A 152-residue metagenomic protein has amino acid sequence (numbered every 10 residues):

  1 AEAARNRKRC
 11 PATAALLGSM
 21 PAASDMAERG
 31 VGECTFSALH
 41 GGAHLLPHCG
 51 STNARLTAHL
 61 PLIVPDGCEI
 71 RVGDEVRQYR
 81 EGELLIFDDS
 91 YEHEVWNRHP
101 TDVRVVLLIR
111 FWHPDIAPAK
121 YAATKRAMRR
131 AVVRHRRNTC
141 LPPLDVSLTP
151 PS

Functional and structural regions predicted by a protein language model:
A1-R55, P65-C68, V103-V105, I116-S152: Fe(II)/2-oxoglutarate oxygenase catalytic core
A58: Structured ligand/cofactor/substrate-binding pocket environments in proteins
L62-E81: A short beta-strand-loop-beta hairpin characteristic of the jelly-roll/cupin
L62-V64, D89, H99-T101: Short loop/turn positions at the edges of beta-strands in beta-sheet-rich folds
Q78-H93: Conserved metal-binding segment of the jelly-roll/cupin
E92-L107: Ligand-binding loop in jelly-roll beta-barrel domains
R110: An acidic, glycine-/histidine-flanked metal-binding catalytic module
